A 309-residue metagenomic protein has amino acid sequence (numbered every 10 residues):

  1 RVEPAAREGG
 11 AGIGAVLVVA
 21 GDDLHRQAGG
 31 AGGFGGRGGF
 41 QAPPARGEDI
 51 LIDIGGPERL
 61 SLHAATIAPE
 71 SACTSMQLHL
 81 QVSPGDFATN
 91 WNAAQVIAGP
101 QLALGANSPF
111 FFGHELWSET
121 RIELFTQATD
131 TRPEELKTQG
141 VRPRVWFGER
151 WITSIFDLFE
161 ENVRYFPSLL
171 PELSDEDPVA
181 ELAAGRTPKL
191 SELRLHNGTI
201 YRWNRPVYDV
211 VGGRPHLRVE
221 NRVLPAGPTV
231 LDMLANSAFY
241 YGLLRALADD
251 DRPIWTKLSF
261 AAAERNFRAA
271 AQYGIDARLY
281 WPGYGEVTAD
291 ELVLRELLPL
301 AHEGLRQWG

Functional and structural regions predicted by a protein language model:
R1, R7-G10, G21, R26-G309: Phosphate/nucleotide-binding catalytic core
G12-V18: Generic short N-terminal amphipathic or hydrophobic helices
